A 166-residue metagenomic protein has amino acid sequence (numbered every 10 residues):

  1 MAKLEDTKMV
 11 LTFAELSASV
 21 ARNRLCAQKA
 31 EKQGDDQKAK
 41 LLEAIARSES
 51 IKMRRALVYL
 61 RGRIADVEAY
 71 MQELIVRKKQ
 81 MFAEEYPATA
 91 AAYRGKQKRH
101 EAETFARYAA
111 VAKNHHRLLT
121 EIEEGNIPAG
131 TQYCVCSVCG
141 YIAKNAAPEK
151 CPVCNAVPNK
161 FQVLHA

Functional and structural regions predicted by a protein language model:
M1-A166: Non-heme di-metal
